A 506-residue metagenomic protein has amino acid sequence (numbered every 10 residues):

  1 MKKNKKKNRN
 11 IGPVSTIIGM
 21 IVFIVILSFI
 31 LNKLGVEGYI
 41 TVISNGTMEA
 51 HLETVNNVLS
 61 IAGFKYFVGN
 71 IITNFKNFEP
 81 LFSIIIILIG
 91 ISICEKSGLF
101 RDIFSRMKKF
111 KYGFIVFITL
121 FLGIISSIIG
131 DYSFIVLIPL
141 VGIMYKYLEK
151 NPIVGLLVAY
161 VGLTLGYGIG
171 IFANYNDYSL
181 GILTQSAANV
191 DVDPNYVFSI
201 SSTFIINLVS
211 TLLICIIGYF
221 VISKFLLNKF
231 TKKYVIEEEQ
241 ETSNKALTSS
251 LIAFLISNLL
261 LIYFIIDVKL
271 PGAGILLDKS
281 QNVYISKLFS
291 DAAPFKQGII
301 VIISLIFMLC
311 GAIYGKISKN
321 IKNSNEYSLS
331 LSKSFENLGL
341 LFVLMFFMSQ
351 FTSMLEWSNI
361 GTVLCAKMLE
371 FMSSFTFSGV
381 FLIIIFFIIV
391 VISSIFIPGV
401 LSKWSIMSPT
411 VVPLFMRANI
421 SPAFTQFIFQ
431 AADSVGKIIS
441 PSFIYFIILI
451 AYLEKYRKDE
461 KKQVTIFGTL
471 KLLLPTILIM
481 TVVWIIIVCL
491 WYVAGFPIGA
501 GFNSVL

Functional and structural regions predicted by a protein language model:
K2-I11, L99-D102, K232-L251, N282-S286 (+2 more regions): Hydrophobic, small-residue-rich membrane helices and short re-entrant helix-turn-helix hairpins that build
N8, G12, I138, G142-L251 (+3 more regions): Membrane-core helix-loop-helix motifs of multi-pass transport proteins
P13-V22, I26, T47-L99, D291-T362: Core transmembrane alpha-helical segments of multi-pass membrane transporters/permeases
S15-N32, I84-S92, L122-S126, L163-G166 (+6 more regions): Hydrophobic core segments of alpha-helical transmembrane domains in multi-pass membrane transport and ion-translocation
G38-N77, D191-V197, G272-F295, S421-F424: Interfacial loop/helix-cap signal at membrane boundaries in integral membrane proteins
A62-I84, D193-I217, S290-I306, F377-I392 (+1 more regions): Hydrophobic alpha-helical transmembrane segments
F75-L81, K108-I118, P152-V154, A293-I299 (+3 more regions): Membrane-interfacial loop-to-helix junctions in multi-pass transporters
I85, Y112-G142, Y147, M345-M348 (+3 more regions): Hydrophobic alpha-helical transmembrane segments of multi-pass integral membrane proteins, predominantly secondary
